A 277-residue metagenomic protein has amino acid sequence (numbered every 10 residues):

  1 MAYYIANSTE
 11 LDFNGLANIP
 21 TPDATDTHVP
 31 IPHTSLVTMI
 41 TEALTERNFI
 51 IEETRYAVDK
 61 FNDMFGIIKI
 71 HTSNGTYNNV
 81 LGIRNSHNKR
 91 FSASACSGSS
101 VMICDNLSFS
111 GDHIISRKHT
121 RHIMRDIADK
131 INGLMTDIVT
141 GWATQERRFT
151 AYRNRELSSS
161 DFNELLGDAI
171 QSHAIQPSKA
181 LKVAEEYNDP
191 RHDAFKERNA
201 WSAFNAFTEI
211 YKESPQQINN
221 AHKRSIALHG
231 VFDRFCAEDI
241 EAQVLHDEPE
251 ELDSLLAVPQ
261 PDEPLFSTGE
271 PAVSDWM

Functional and structural regions predicted by a protein language model:
M1-F65: N-terminal low-complexity, intrinsically disordered segments
A2-Y3, T72-M277: Intrinsically disordered, low-complexity regions enriched in serine/threonine
M64-T72: A cross-family detector of function-defining hotspots
